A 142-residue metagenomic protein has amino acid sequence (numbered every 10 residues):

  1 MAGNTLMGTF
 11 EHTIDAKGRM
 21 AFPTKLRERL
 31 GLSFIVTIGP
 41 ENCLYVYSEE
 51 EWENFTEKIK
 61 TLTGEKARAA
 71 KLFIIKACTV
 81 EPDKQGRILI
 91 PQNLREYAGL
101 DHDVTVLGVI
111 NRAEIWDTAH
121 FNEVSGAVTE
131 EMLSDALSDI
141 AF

Functional and structural regions predicted by a protein language model:
M1-H12, A16-K17, L26-V80, K84-Q85 (+1 more regions): Flexible "stalk/tail and boundary" regions
